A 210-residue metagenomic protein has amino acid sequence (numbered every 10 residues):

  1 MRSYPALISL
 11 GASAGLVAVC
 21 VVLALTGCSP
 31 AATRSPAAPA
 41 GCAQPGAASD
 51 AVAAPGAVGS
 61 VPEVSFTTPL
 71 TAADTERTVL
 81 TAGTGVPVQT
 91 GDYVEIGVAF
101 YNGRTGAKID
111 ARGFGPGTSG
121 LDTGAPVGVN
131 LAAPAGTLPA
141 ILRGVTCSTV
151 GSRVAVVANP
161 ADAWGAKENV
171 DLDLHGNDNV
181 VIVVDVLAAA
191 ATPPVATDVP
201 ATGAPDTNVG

Functional and structural regions predicted by a protein language model:
R2-G210: Cross-family detector of peptidyl-prolyl cis-trans isomerase
